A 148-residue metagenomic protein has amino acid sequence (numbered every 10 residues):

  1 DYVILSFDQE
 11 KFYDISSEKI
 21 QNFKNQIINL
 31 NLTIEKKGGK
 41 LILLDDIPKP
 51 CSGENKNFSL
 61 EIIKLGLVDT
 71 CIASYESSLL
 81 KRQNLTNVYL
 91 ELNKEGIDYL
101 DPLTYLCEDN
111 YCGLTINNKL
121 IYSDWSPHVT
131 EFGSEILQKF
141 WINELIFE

Functional and structural regions predicted by a protein language model:
D1-E148: Extracellular glycan-modifying ectodomains
